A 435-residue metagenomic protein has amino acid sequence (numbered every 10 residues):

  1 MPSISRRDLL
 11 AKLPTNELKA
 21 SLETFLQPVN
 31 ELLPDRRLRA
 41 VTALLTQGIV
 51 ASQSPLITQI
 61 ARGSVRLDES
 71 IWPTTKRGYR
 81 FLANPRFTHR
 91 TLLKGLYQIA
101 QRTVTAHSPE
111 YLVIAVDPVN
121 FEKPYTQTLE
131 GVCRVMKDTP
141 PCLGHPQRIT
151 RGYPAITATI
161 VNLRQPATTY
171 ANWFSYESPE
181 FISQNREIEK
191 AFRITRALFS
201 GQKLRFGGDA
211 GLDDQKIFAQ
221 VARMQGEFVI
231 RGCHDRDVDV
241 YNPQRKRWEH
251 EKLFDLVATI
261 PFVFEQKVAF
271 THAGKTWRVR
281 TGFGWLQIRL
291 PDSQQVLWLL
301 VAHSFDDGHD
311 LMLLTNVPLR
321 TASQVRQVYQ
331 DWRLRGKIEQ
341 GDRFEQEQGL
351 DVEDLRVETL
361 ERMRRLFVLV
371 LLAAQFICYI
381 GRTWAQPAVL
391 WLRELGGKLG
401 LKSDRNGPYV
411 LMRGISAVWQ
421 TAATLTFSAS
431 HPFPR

Functional and structural regions predicted by a protein language model:
M1-R37, V41-T46, V50, K94 (+3 more regions): Single, function-defining residue in the core of a domain
P34-R36, G48-S52, L67-S70, R102-A106 (+1 more regions): Short secondary-structure boundary/capping segments within folded domains
A43, I57-T58, T75, Y79: Short amphipathic alpha-helical segments
T46-Q47, R80-Q165, R280, G284-L286: Active-site-proximal, Lys/Arg-enriched surface segment that forms a nucleic-acid-binding/basic interface patch
S52-G63: Short, charged amphipathic recognition helices of the HTH superfamily and cognate SANT/SANTA-like modules
I60, R77, H89-T91, L355: Non-heme di-metal
S64-R80: Short, basic interhelical loop/turn and adjoining N-cap of the next helix at nucleic-acid- or acidic-partner-contacting
